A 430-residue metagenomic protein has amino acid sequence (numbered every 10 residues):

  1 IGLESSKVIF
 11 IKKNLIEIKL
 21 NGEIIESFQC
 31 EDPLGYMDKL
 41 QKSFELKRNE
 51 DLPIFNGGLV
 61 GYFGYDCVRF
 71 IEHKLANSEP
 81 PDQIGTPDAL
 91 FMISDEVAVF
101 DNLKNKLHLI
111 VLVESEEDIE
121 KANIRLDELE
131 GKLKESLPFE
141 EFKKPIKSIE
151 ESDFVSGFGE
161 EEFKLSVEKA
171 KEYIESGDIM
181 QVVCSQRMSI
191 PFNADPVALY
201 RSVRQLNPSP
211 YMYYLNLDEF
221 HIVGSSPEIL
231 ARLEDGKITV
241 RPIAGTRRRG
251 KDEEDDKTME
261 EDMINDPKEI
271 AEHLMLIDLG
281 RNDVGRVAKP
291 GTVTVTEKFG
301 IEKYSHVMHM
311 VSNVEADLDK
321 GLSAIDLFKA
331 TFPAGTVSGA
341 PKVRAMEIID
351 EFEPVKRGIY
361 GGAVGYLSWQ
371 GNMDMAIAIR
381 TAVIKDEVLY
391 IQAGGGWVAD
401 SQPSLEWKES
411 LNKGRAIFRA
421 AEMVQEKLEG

Functional and structural regions predicted by a protein language model:
I1-G430: Extended alpha-helical targeting/anchoring segments, especially N-terminal organellar/secretory targeting helices
